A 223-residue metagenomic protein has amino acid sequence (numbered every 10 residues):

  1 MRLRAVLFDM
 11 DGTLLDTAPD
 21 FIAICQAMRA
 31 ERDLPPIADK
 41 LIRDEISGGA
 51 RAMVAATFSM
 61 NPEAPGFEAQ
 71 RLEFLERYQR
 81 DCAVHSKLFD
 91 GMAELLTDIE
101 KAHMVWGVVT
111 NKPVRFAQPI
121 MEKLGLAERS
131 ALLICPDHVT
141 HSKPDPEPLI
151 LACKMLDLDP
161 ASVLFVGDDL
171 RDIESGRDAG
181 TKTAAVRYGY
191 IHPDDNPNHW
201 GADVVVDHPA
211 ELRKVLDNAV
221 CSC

Functional and structural regions predicted by a protein language model:
M1-R4, K40, T97-E100, V114 (+1 more regions): Asp-based, Mg2+/Mn2+-dependent phosphohydrolase catalytic module
R2-E94, E100-A102, P113-R115, K123: N-terminal helical cap/lid subdomain that shapes the substrate entry/recognition surface in HAD-like hydrolases
L7-D9, V109, V166-G167: Generic enzyme active-site microenvironment
D16, V108-T110, A185: Hydrophobic residues in well-ordered beta-strands that form the structural core
P35, V105, K182: Residue-level detector of anion-binding/catalytic polar loops
I46-S47, V105, F165, R187: Short glycine/serine/threonine-biased micro-segments
L88, V109, H141: Residue-level marker of regulatory loop/turn positions in helix-turn-helix DNA-binding domains and in histidine
